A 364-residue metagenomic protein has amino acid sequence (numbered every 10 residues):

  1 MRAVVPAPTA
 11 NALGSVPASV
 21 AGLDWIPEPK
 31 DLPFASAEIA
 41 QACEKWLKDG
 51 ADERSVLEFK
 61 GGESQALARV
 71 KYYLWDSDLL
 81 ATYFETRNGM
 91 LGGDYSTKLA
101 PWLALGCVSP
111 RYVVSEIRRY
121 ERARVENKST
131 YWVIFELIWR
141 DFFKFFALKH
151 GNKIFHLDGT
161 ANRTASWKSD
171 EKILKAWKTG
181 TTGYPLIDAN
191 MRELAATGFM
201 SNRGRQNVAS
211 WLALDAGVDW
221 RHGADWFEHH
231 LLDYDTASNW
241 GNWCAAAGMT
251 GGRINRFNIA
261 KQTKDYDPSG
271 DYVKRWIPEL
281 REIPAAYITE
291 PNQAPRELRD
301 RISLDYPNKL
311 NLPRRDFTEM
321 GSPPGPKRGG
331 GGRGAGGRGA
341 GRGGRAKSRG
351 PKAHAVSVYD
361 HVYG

Functional and structural regions predicted by a protein language model:
M1-N162, D271-G364: Glycine/tryptophan-enriched, flexible segments
G92-A285: Active-site-proximal binding-pocket segments
